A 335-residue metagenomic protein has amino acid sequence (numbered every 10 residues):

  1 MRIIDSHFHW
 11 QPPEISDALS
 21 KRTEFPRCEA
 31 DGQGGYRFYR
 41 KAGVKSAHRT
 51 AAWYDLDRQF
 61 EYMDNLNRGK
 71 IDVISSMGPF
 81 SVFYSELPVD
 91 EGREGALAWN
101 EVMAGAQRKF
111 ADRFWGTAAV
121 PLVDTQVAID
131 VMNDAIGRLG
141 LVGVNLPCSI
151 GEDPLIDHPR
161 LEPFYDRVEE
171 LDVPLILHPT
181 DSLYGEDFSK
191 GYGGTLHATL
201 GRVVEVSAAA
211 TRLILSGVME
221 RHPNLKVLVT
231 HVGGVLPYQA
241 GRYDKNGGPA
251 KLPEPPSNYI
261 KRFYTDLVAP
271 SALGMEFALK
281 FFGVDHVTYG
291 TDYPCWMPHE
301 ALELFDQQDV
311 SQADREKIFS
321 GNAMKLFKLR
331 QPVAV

Functional and structural regions predicted by a protein language model:
M1-S6, Q11-I71, E101-K109, D130-D134 (+5 more regions): Mid-to-C-terminal alpha-helical segments outside catalytic/metal-binding sites
I4-S6, D72-S75, W115-A118, V144-L146 (+4 more regions): Hydrophobic faces of well-ordered beta-strands that scaffold small-molecule active sites in alpha/beta enzyme cores
H9, T180-D181, I214, G233 (+1 more regions): Catalytic metal-binding/acid-base residues of hydrolase active sites
E14-R27, D90-G92, M132, L161 (+2 more regions): Aromatic- and acidic-residue-enriched segments that line the glycan-binding/catalytic groove of carbohydrate-active
K70, S75-A209: Active-site gating/metal-coordination segments in enzymes
V102-K109, D134, R138, P163 (+7 more regions): Alpha-helical structural signal in soluble globular domains
S207-A210, N246-G248, L267-S271: A general structural motif
I214-I260: Aromatic-lined glycan-binding groove of carbohydrate-active enzymes
